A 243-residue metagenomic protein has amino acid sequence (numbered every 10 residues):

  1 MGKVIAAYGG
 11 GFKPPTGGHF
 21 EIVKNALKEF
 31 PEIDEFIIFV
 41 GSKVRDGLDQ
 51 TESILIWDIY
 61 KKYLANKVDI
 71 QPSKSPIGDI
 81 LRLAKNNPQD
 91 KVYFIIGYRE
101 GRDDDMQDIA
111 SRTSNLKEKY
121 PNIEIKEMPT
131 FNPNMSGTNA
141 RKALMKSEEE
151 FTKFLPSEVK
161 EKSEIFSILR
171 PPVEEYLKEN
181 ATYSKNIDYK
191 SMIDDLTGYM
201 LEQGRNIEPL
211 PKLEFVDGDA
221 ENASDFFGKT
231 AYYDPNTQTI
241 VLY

Functional and structural regions predicted by a protein language model:
M1-A181: Nucleotidyltransferase catalytic core that binds NTPs
N180-Y243: Auxiliary, metal-adjacent structural segments of Zn-dependent hydrolase domains
